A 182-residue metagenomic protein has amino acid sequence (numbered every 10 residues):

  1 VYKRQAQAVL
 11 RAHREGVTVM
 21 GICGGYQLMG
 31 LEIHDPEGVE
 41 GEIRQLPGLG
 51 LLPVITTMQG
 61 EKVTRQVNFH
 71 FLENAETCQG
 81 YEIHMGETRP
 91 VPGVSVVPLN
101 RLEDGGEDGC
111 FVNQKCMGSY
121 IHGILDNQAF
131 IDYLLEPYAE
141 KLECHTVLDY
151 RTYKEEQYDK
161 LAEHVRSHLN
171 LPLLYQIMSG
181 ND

Functional and structural regions predicted by a protein language model:
K3-Q79: Cysteine-nucleophile active-site neighborhood
R14, V54-T57, N74, T88 (+2 more regions): Generic secondary-structure signature for well-ordered alpha-helical cores
Y26, T56, M85-E87, G123-L125: Glycine-rich beta-alpha junction loops
L49, I83, H122: Hydrophobic, well-ordered secondary-structure elements that form the walls of internal hydrophobic environments
K62, P92-S95, Q128-Y133: Short conserved micro-motifs at the rims of enzyme active sites and ligand-binding pockets
H70-Q114: Catalytic beta-strand/loop cores that center a nucleophilic Ser/Cys/Thr and support acyl-enzyme chemistry
E107-D182: Acyltransferase
